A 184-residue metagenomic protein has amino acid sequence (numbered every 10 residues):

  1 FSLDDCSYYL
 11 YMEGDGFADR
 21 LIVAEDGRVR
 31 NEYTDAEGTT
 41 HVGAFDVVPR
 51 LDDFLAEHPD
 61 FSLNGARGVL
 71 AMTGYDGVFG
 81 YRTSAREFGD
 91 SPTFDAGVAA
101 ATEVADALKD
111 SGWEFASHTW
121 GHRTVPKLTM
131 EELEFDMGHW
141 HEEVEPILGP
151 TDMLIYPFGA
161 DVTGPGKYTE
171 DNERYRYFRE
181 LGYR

Functional and structural regions predicted by a protein language model:
F1-A107, S111, V162: Active-site beta->alpha N-cap acidic-glycine motif
F1-L3, R67-M72, E114-T119, P150-Y156 (+1 more regions): Structural recognition of the beta-strand scaffold that forms the well-ordered cores of secreted hydrolase catalytic
Y8, D52, A56, D60 (+4 more regions): Sec-exported extracytoplasmic/periplasmic mature domains
F17, H41, H58, H118 (+3 more regions): Histidine (H) residue identity feature
R82-E114, W120-L148, G166-D171: Alpha-helical scaffold elements lining the catalytic groove of polysaccharide deacetylases
F158-D161, N172-R184: Substrate-binding cleft of secreted/luminal carbohydrate-active enzymes
